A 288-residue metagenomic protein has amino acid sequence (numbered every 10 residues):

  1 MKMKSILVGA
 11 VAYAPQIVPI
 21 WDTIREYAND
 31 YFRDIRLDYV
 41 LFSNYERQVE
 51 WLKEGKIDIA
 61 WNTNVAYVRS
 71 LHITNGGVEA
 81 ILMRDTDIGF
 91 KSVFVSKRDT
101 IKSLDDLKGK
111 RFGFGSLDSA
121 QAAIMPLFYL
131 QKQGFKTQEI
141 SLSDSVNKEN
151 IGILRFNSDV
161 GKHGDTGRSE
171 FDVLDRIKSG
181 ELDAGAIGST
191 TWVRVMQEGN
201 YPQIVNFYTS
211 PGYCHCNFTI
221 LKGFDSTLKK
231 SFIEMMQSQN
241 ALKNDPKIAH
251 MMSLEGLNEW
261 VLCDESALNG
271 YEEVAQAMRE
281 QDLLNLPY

Functional and structural regions predicted by a protein language model:
M1-A66: Extracytoplasmic small-molecule ligand-binding "clamshell" domains of the periplasmic binding protein/Venus flytrap
K4-A10, P15-T23, I220, F224-Y288: An extracytoplasmic/periplasmic, membrane-proximal ligand-sensing/linker region
G9-A12, K91-K102, Y213-L228: A bilobed periplasmic-binding-protein/Venus flytrap-type ligand-binding module shared by bacterial periplasmic
S43-Y45, G55-I73, E170, A186-V193: Beta->alpha turn/N-cap motifs
K53-N62, G76, K110-F112, N150 (+2 more regions): Alpha-to-beta junction loops
I81-K91, Y208-C214: Short Pro/Gly-enriched coil loops immediately N-terminal to beta-strands
R84-I140: A conserved helix-loop-strand patch within extracytoplasmic ligand-binding domains of the periplasmic binding
A123-D225: Pocket-lining segment of extracytoplasmic ligand-binding domains
